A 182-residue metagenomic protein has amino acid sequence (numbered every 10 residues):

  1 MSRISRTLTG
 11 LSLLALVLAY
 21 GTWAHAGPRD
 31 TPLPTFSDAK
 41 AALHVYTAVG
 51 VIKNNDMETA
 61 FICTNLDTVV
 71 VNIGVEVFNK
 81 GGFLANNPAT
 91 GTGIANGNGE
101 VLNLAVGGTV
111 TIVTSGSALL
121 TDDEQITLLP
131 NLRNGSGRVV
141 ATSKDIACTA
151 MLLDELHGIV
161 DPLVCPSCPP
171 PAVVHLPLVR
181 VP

Functional and structural regions predicted by a protein language model:
M1-L11: Bacterial N-terminal signal peptides that target proteins for export
G10-A19: Bacterial N-terminal signal peptides
W23-P182: Gly/Pro-rich, tryptophan- and cysteine-flecked surface segments typical of secreted/extracellular proteins
